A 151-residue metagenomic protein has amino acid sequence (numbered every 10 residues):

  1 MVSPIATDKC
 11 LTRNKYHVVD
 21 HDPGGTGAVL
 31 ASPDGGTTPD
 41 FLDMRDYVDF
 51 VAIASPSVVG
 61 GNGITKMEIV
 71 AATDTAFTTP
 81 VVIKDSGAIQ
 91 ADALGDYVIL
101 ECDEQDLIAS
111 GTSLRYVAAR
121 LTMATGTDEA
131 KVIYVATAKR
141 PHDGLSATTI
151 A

Functional and structural regions predicted by a protein language model:
M1-M44: Solvent-exposed, flexible loop/coil segments flanking beta-strands in beta-rich domains
M1-Y16, M123-A151: C-terminal interaction-tip segments
D43-V51, N62, T112-L114: Extended extracellular/luminal ectodomain segments enriched in beta-structured repeat modules
D46-V58, A119-L121: A short beta-strand element within beta-rich, extracytoplasmic domains of secreted/secretory-pathway proteins
P56-I64, T75, A124-A130: Extended, low-complexity, turn-rich repeat/linker tracts enriched in Gly/Pro/Ser/Thr and Asp/Glu that occur
N62-L100: Non-cytosolic beta-sandwich-type ligand-binding/adhesion modules
K84-T127, V132-T137: Beta-sandwich interaction modules
